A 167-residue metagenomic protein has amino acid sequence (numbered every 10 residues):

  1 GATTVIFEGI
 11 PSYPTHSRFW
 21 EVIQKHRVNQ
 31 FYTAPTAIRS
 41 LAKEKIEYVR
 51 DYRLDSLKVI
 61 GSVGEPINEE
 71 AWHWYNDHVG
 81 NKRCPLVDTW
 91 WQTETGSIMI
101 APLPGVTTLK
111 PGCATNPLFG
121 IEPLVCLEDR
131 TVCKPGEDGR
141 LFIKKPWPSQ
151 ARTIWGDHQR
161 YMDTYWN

Functional and structural regions predicted by a protein language model:
A2-T3, W20, V28-T33, A42-L109 (+2 more regions): Gly/Ser/Thr-rich phosphate-binding loop
T4-V22: ATP-dependent adenylate-forming carboxylate-activation enzymes
G9-Y13, H26-F31, G61-E65, G112-C113 (+1 more regions): Hydrophobic alpha-helical scaffolding
S12, I38-R39, A151, M162: Nucleotide phosphate-binding site architecture
V106-C113, T164: Short, P/G- and charge-enriched loop/turn segments at secondary-structure junctions
N116-G120, T131-W166: Conserved ATP/PPi-binding loop(s) of AMP-dependent carboxylate-activating enzymes
